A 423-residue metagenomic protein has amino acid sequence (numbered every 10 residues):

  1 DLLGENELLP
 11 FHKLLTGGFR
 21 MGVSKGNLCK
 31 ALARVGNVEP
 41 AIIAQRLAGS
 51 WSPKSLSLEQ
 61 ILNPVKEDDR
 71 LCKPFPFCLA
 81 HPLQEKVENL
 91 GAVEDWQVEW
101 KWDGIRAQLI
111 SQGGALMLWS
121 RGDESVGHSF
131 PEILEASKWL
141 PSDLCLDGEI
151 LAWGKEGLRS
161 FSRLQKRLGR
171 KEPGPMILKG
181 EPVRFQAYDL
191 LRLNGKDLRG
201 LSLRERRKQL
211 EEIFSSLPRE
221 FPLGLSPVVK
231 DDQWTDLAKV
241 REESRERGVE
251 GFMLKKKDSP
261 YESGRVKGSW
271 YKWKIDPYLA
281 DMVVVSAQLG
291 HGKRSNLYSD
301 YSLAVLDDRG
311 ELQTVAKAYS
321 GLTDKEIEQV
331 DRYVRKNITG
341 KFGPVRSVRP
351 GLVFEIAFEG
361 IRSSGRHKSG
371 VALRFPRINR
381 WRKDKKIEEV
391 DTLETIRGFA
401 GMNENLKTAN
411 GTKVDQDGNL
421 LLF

Functional and structural regions predicted by a protein language model:
D1-Q233, S299-A318, G343-P344, H367 (+1 more regions): N-terminal nucleic-acid-engaging modules of covalent nucleotidyltransferase systems
Q60, S215-E262: Metal-assisted phosphate- and nucleotidyl-transfer catalytic regions
C78-Q97, W234-V240, L254-H291: Flexible, glycine/threonine-enriched loop-and-boundary segments that flank and lead into catalytic domains of large
Q108, E262-S263, H291-N296, S363-G365: Short glycine/serine/proline-enriched coil/turn segments at secondary-structure junctions
G127, L312-T339: A short-motif feature that recognizes glycine-rich, charge-decorated loops that bind or process nucleotide phosphates
D189, K255, L303, I356 (+1 more regions): Hydrophobic, well-ordered secondary-structure elements that form the walls of internal hydrophobic environments
A304-D307, G321-Q329, S363, A372-E388 (+1 more regions): C-terminal, active-site-flanking charged/polar segments
Q329-R382: C-terminal structured "cap/appendage" subdomains that terminate the fold
